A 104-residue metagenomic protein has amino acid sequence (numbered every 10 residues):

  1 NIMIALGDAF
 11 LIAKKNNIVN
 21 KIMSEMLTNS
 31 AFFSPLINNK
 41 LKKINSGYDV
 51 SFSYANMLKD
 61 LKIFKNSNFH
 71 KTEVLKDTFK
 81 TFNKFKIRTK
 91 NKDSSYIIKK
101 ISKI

Functional and structural regions predicted by a protein language model:
N1-I97: Helical "substrate-binding/catalytic lid" subdomain of Rossmann-like NAD(P)-dependent dehydrogenases/reductases
Y96-I104: Short, amphipathic C-terminal "tail helix"
